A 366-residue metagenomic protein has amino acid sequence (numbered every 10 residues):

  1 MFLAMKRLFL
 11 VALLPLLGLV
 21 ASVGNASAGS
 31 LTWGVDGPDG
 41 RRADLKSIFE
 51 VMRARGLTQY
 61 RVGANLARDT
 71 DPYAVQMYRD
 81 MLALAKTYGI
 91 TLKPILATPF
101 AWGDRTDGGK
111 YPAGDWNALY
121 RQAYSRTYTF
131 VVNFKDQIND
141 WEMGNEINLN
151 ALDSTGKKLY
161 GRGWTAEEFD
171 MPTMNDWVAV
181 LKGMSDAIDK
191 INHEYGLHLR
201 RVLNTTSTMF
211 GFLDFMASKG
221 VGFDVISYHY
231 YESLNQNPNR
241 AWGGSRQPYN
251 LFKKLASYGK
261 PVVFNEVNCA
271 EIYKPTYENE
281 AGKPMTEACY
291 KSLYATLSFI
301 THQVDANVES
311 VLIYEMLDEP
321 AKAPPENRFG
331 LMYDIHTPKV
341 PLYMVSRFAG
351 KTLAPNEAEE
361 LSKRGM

Functional and structural regions predicted by a protein language model:
V11-V20: Bacterial N-terminal signal peptides
S27-G63: Boundary/entry segment of secreted carbohydrate-active catalytic domains
L31-G37, Y60-V62, L92-L96, N139-M143 (+4 more regions): Hydrophobic faces of well-ordered beta-strands that scaffold small-molecule active sites in alpha/beta enzyme cores
D39-M52, R121-F130, M209-K219, K291-I300: Short, acidic/polar
F49-V202, T206-S207: Substrate-binding cleft and catalytic face of glycoside hydrolase catalytic domains, especially the flexible beta-alpha
P94-L96, N145, L203-T205, M209-S245 (+1 more regions): Aromatic- and acid-rich polysaccharide-binding/catalytic face of secreted or lumenal carbohydrate-active enzymes
I147, K157-M171, I272-E287, Q303-M366: Aromatic-rich peripheral "rim/lid" segments of glycoside hydrolase catalytic domains that contact and position glycan
P238-L312: Catalytic-core region of carbohydrate-active enzymes that cleave or remodel glycosidic bonds
